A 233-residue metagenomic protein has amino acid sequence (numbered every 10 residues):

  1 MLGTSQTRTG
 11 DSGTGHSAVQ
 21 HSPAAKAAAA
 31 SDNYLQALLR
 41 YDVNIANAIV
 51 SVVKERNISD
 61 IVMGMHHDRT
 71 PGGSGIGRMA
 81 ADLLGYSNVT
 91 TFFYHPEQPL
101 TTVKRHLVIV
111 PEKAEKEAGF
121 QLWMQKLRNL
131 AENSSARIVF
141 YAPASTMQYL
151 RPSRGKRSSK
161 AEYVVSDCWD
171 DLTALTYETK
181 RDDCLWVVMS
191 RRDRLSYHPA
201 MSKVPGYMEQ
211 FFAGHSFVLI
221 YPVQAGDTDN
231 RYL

Functional and structural regions predicted by a protein language model:
M1-E178: Structured cytosolic domains appended to multi-pass membrane proteins
K54-P99, T179-L233: Gly/Ser-rich helix-loop-strand patches that form or flank binding pockets for ribonucleotide-derived cofactors
